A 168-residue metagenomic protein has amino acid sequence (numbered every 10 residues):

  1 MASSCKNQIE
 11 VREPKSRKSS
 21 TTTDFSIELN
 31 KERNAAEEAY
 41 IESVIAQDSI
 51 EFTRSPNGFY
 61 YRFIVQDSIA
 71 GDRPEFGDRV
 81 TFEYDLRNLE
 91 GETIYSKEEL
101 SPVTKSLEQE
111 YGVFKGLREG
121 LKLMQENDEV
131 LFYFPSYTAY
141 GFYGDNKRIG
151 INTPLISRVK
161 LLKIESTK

Functional and structural regions predicted by a protein language model:
C5-K168: Cross-family detector of peptidyl-prolyl cis-trans isomerase
